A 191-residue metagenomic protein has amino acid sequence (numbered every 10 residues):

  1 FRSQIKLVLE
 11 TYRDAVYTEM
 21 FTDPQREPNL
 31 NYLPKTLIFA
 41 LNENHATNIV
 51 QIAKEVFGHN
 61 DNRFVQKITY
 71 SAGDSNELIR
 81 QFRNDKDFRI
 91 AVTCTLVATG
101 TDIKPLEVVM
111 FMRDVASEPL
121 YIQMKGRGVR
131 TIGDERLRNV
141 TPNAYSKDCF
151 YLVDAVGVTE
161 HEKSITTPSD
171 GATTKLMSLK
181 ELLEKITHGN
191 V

Functional and structural regions predicted by a protein language model:
F1-L30, G157: Conserved interdomain linker/interface between the two RecA-like ATPase lobes of SF2 helicase motors
L7, V156-V191: Long, largely alpha-helical accessory region at the distal end of helicase-like NTP-driven motors
T11-T18, I52-V56, Q81, D85: Structured segments of extracytoplasmic/periplasmic soluble domains in secreted or envelope-associated proteins
T18-P28, T47, N60, Y70-G73: SF2 helicase/translocase NTPase motor core, specifically the RecA-like lobe 1 inter-motif segment between Walker
T22-L33, H59-R63, A144-K147: Short helix-terminating capping/connector loops at secondary-structure junctions
Y32-N42: Conserved RecA-like ASCE P-loop NTPase motor core of nucleic-acid helicases/translocases
A40-K67: Conserved helicase motor "Helicase C" RecA-like lobe of SF1/SF2 P-loop NTPases
N60-T173: Conserved RecA-like P-loop NTPase helicase motor core
